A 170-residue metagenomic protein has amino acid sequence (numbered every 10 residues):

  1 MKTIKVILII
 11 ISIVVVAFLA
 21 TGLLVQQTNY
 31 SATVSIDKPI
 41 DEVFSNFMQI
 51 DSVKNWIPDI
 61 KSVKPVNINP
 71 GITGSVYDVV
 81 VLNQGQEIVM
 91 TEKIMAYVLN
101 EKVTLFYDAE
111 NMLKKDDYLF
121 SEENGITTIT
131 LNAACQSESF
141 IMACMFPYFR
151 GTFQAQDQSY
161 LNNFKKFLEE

Functional and structural regions predicted by a protein language model:
M1-K2, M142: Juxtamembrane/transmembrane-helix boundary motifs in multi-pass membrane proteins
K2-K64: Hydrophobic ligand-binding cavity/cleft-lining segments
K5-L8, S35, K64-N111, E123-N124 (+2 more regions): Glycine-rich portal/gate segments that line the openings of hydrophobic small-molecule binding cavities
Y30, S62-P65, K102, K115-D117: Short structured motifs
I36, I40, N46, E87 (+1 more regions): Solvent-exposed, acidic/flexible segments
F106-Q158: Beta-strand/loop substructures that line and gate deep hydrophobic ligand-binding cavities in soluble
